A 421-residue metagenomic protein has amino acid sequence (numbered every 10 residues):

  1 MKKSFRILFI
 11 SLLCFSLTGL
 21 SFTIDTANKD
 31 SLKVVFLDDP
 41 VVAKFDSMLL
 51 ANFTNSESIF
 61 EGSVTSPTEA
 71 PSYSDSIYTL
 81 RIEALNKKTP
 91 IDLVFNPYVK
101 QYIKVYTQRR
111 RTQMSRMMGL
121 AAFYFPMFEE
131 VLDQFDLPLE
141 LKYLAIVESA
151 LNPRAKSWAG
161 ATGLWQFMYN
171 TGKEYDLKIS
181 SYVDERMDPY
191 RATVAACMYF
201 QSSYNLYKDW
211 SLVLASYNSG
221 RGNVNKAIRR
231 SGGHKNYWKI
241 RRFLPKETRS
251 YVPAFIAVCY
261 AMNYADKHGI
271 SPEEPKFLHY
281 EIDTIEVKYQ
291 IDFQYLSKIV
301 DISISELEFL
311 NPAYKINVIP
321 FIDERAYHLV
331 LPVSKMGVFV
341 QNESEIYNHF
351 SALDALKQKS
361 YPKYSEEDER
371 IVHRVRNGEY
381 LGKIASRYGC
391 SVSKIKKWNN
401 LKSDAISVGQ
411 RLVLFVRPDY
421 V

Functional and structural regions predicted by a protein language model:
M1-S31: Bacterial Sec-dependent N-terminal signal peptides
L20-F135: An acidic, Gly/Ser/Thr/Pro-rich helix-cap/linker signature
Y98-Y102, R116, L120-F123, M127 (+14 more regions): Extracytoplasmic/secreted proteins, especially bacterial periplasmic and envelope-associated proteins
Y102-R116, L151-W158, Q166-K208, I228-R242: Substrate-binding clefts and substrate-entry loops adjacent to catalytic sites of polymer-processing enzymes acting on
R110, M114-A121, F125, Q134-L137 (+12 more regions): Solvent-exposed, acidic/flexible segments
L137-R154, V213-N218, E308-N311, I395-N399 (+1 more regions): Short, functionally critical alpha-helical segments immediately adjacent to catalytic or ligand/cofactor-binding
L244, L310-I346, I371, S391-V421: Extracellular LysM carbohydrate-binding repeats and other cell-envelope/extracellular binding modules
E273-I304, S360-S391, K402, S407-R411: Primarily a LysM-type cell-wall glycan-binding module
